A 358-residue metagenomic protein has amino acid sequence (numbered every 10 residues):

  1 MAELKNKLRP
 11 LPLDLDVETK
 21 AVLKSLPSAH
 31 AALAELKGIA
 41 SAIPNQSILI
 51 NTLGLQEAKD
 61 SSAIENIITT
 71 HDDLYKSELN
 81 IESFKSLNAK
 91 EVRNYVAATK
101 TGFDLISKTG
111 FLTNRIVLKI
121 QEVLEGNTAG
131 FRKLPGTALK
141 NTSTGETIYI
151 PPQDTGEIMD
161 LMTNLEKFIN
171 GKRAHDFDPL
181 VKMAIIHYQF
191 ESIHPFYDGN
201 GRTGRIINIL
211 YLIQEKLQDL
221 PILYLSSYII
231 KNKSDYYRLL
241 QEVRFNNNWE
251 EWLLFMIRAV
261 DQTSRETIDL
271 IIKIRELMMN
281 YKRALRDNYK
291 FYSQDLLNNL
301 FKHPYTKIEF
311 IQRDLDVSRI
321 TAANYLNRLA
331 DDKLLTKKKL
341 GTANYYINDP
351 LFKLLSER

Functional and structural regions predicted by a protein language model:
M1-R358: FIC/Doc superfamily catalytic core
